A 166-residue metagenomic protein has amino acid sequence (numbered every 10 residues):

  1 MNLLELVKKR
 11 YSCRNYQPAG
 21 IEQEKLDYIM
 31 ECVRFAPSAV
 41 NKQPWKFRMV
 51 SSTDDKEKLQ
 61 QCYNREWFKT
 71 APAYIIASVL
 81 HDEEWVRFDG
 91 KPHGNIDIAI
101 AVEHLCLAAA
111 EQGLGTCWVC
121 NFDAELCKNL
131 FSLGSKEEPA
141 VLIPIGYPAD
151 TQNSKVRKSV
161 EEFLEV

Functional and structural regions predicted by a protein language model:
L3-G20, K25, V141-V166: C-terminal helix-cap and adjacent tail motif
K25, M30-E31, F35-A101: Glycine/small-residue-rich phosphate/adenosyl-binding loop
P72-I75, T116-C117, V141: Structural motif
V79, N121, Y147: Short secondary-structure boundary segments
L107-E111: Short hydrophobic alpha-helices that are characteristic scaffold elements of the AMP-binding
L114-L126: GST superfamily/GST-like fold recognition
C127-A140: Short, electropositive alpha-helical surface patch
